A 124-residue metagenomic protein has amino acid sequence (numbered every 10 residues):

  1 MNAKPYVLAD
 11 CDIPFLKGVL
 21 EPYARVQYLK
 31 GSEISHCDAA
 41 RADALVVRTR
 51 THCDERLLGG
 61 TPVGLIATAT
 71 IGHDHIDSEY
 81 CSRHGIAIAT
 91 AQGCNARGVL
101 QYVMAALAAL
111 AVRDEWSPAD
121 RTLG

Functional and structural regions predicted by a protein language model:
M1-A42: N-terminal glycine-/charge-rich "phosphate-binding" loop or analogous flexible N-terminal tail
K4, V63, A119-L123: Phosphate-coordination loops involved in phosphoryl transfer and adenosine-cofactor binding
D12-I13, A69, T122: A general secondary-structure boundary signal
P14-L16, L58, S78, G124: A generic signature of intrinsically disordered, low-complexity regions enriched in glycine/proline and charged/polar
P22, V112-G124: Rossmann-like dinucleotide/phosphate-binding beta-alpha-beta segment
A44-W116: Phosphate/diphosphate ligand-binding glycine-rich loop within oxidoreductases
